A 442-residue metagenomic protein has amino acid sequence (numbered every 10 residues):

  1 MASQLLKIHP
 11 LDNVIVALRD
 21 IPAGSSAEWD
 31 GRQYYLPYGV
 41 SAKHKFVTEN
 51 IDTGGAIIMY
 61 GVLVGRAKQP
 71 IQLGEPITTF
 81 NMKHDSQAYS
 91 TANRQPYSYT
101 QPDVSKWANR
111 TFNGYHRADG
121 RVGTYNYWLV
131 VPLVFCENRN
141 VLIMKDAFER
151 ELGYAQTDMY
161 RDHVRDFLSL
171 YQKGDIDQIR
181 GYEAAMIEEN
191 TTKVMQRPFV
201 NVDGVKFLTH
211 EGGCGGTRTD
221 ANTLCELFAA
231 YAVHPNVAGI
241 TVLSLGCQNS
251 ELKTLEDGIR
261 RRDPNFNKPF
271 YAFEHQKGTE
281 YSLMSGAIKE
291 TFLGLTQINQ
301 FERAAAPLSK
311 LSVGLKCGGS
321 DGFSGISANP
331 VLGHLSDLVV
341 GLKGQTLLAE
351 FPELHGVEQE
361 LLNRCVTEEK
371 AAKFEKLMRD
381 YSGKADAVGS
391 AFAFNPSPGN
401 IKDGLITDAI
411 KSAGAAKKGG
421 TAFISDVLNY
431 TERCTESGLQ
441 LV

Functional and structural regions predicted by a protein language model:
M1-V442: Metallocofactor- and cofactor-centric catalytic cores in central/energy metabolism, strongly enriched
